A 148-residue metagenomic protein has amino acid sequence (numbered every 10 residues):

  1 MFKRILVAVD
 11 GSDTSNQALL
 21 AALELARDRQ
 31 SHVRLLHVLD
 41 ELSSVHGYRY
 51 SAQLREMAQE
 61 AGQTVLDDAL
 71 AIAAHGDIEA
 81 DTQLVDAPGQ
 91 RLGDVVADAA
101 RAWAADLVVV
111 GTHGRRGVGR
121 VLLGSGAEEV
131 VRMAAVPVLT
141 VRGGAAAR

Functional and structural regions predicted by a protein language model:
K3-R49, I72, G76-I78: Small/aliphatic-rich secondary-structure junction motif
L36, D81-V85, L139: General small-molecule cofactor/ligand-binding pocket signal
H37-T64, V95, R148: Acidic, proline/glycine-rich short linear motifs
S51-L54, A99-R101, G126-A127: Short, hinge-like loop/turn segments at secondary-structure boundaries
A71-V108, A146-R148: Structural beta-alpha unit
L107-E129, A146-R148: Glycine-rich, Arg-bearing micro-motifs that act as flexible, cationic patches
G126, A134-A135: Short, structured coil segments at secondary-structure junctions
